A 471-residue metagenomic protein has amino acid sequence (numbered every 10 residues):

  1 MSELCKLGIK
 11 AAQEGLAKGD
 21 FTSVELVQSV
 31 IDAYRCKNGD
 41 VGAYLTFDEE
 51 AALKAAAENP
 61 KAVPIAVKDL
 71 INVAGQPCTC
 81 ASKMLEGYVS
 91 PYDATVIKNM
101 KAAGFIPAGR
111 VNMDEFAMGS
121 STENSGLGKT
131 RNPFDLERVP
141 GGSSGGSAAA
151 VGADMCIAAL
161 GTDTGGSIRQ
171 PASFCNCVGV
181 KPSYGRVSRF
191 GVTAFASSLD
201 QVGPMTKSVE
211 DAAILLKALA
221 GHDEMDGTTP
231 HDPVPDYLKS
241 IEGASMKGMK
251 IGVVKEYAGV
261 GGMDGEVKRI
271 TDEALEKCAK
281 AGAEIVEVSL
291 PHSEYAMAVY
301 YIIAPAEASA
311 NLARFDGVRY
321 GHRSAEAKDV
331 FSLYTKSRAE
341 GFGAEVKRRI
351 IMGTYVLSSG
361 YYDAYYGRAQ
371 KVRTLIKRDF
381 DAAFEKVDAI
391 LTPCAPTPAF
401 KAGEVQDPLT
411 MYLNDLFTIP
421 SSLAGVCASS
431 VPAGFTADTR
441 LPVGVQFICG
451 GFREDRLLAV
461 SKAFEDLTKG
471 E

Functional and structural regions predicted by a protein language model:
S2-T164, E273-E276, K280-A281: Gly/Ser-rich catalytic/binding loops embedded in alpha/beta enzyme cores
L26-V30, V299-Y300, V346-T354: Short alpha-helical scaffolding segments that buttress acidic/His motifs in well-ordered protein cores
D32, C36, A153-A158, T162-G261 (+4 more regions): Structural helix-boundary/capping segments
A62-C80, E242-G252, A306-K377, S430-G444: Short helix-loop capping/hinge segments that flank enzyme active sites or metal/cofactor-binding pockets
K83, G87, T228-H231, A325-V330 (+4 more regions): Short, surface-exposed loop/helix-turn segments at secondary-structure junctions that function as lids/hinges flanking
A108, E284-S289, S429: General small-molecule cofactor/ligand-binding pocket signal
